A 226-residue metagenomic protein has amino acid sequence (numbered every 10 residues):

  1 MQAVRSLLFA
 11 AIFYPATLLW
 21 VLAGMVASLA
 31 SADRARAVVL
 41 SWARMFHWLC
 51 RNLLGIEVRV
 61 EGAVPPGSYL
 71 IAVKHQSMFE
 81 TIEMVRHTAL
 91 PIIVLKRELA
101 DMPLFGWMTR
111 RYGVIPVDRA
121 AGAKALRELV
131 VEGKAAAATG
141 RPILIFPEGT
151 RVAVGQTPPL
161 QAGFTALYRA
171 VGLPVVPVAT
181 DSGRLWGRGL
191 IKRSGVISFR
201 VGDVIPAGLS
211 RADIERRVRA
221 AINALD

Functional and structural regions predicted by a protein language model:
M1-L70, D203: Membrane-proximal helical "anchor" segments flanking the first transmembrane region of inner-membrane enzymes
V21-V39, R51-L53, P66-G122: Catalytic core of membrane glycerolipid acyltransferases/transacylases, capturing the structured, soluble-facing
W48, I82, T165-A166: Active-site phosphate/pyrophosphate- and oxyanion-stabilizing loops and adjacent acidic/basic residues in soluble
G62, R97, D118, A179 (+1 more regions): Residues at the C-termini of beta-strands that transition into short coil/loop
L126-D226: Non-catalytic C-terminal accessory region of glycerolipid acyltransferases and related lyso-lipid remodeling enzymes
